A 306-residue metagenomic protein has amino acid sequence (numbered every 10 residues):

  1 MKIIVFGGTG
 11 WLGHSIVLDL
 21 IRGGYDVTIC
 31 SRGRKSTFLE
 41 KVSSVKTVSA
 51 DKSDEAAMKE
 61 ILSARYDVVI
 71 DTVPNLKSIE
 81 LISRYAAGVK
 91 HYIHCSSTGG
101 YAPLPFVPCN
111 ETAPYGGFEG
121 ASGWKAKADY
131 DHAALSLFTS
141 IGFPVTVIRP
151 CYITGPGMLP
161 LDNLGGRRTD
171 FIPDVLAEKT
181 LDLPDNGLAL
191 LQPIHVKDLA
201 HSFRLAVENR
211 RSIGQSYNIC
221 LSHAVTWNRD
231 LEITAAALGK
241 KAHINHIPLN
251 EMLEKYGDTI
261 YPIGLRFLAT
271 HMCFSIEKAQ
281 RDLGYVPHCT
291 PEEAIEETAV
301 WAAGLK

Functional and structural regions predicted by a protein language model:
I3-G23: N-terminal Rossmann NAD(P)H-binding glycine-rich loop of SDR-like oxidoreductase domains
T9, R34-V89, H94, G100-P103: NAD(P)H-binding glycine-rich loop region in Rossmannoid oxidoreductase-like domains and their noncatalytic homologs
L81-T139, V145-T146: Conserved Rossmann-fold NAD(P)-dependent oxidoreductase catalytic core, especially the SDR/UDP-sugar
A134-D162: Conserved beta-loop-beta element that borders a ligand/cofactor-binding pocket
I172-D182, A189-V225, E232: Alpha-helical substrate-binding/gating segment
V196, E254-V286: Conserved C-terminal active-site "lid" loop/helix of NAD(P)H-dependent oxidoreductases that clamps the redox cofactor
L205-I263, E296-A299: Mid/C-terminal beta-alpha module of Rossmann-like enzyme folds, strongest in SDR-family dehydrogenases/epimerases
C289-K306: Amphipathic terminal alpha-helices
